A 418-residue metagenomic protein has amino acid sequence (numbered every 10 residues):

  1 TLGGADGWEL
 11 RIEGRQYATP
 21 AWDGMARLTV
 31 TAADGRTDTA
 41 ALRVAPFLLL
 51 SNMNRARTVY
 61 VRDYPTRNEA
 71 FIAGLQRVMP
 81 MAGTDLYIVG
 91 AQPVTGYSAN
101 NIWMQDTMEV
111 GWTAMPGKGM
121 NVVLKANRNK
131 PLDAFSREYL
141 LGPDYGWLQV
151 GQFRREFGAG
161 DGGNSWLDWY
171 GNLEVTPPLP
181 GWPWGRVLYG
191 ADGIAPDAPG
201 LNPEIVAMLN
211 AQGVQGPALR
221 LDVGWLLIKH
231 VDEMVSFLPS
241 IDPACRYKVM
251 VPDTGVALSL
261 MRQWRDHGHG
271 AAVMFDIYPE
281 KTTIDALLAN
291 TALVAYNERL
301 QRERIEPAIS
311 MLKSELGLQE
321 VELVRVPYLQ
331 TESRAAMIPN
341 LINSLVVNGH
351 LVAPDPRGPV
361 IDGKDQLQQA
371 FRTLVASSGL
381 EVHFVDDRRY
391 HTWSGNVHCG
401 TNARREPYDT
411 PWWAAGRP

Functional and structural regions predicted by a protein language model:
T1-P418: Histidine/cysteine-enriched polar flanking segments
